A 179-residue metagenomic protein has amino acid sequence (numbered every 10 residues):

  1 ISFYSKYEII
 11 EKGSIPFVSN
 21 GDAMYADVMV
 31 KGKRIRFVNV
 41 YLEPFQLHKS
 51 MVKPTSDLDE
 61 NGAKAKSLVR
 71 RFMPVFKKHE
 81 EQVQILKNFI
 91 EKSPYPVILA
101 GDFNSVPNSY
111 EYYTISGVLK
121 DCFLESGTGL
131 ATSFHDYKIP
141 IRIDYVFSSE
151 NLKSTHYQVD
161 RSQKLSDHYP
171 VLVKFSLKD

Functional and structural regions predicted by a protein language model:
I1-S50, V146, Q158, S162: Structured beta-strand-rich core segments of catalytic domains in phosphoester-bond hydrolases
S14, E80-E81, N88-V97, F103-D179: Metal-dependent phosphoester-hydrolase catalytic domains
V18, R71-I85: Soluble or luminal CAZymes and related metallo-dependent hydrolases
N39-L42, G101-S105: Short, well-ordered beta-to-alpha junction loops that form the rim of enzyme active sites and present histidine/acidic
H48-V52, S109-Y112: Short aromatic-enriched loop/helix-cap "lid" or pocket-rim segments at secondary-structure transitions that line
S50-K53, K77, F123: Short acidic/polar alpha-helix capping motifs at helix-coil junctions
M51-F72: A solvent-exposed, charged loop/short amphipathic helix patch at secondary-structure junctions
